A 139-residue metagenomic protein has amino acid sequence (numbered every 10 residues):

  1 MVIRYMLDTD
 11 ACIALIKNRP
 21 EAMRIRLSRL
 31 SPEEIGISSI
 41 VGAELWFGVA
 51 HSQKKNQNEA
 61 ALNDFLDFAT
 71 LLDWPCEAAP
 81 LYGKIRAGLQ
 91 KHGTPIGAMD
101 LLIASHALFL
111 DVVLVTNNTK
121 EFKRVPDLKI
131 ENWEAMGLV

Functional and structural regions predicted by a protein language model:
M1-I37, F47-D64, A69, K91 (+1 more regions): Short, well-structured N-terminal submotif of metal-dependent ribonuclease cores
V2-I3, A69-V115, V139: Active-site neighborhoods of divalent-metal-dependent phosphate/nucleic-acid chemistry enzymes
D8-T9, M23, L45, Y82 (+2 more regions): Generic structural signal for small/hydrophobic residues in well-ordered secondary structure, especially within
D10, E44, A60, P80 (+1 more regions): Active-site phosphate/pyrophosphate-handling residues
C12-I13, A43-W46, L72, K123 (+1 more regions): Nucleotide phosphate-binding site architecture
S39, P75, E134-G137: Residues at the C-termini of beta-strands that transition into short coil/loop
N117-E121: C-terminal structural segments of small proteins and small subunits
